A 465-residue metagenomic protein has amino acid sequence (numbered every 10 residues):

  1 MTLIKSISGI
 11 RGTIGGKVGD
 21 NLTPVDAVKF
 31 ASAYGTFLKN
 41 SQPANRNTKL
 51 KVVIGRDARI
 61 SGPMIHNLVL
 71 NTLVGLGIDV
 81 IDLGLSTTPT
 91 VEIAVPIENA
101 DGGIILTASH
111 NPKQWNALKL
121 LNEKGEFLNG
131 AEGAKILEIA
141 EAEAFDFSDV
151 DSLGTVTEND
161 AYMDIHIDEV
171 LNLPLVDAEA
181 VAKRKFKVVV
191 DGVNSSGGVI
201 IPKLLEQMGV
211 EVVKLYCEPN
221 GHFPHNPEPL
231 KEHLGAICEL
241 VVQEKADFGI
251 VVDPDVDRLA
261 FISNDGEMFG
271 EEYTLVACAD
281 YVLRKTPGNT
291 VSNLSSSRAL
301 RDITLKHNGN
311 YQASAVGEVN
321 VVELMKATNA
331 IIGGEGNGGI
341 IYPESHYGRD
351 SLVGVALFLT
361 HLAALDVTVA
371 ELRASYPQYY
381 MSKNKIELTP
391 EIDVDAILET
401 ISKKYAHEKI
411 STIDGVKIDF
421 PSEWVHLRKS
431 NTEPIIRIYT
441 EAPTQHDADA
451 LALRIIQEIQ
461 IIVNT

Functional and structural regions predicted by a protein language model:
M1-N71, G75-L76, T155-V188: An N-terminal, well-structured beta->alpha segment
T13, N116-E244: Gly/Ser/Thr-enriched, mixed-charge loops and adjacent short helices that form phosphate/oxyanion-binding elements
T36, N40, K49-W115, K203-I262: N-terminal small/polar loop signature for handling phosphorylated ligands or for N-terminal nucleophile
G55-R56, V190-G192, S263, E344 (+1 more regions): Short glycine-centered, acidic/aromatic-flanked micro-motifs in structured strand/loop junctions that mark active-site
Q114-E138, I262-C278, S345-L362: A short, gly/pro- and small-residue-rich
K135-D168, N172, S263-G336, I341: Proline/glycine-rich low-complexity loops and linkers
F248, T286-T465: Phosphate-binding and adjacent anionic-ligand microenvironments
